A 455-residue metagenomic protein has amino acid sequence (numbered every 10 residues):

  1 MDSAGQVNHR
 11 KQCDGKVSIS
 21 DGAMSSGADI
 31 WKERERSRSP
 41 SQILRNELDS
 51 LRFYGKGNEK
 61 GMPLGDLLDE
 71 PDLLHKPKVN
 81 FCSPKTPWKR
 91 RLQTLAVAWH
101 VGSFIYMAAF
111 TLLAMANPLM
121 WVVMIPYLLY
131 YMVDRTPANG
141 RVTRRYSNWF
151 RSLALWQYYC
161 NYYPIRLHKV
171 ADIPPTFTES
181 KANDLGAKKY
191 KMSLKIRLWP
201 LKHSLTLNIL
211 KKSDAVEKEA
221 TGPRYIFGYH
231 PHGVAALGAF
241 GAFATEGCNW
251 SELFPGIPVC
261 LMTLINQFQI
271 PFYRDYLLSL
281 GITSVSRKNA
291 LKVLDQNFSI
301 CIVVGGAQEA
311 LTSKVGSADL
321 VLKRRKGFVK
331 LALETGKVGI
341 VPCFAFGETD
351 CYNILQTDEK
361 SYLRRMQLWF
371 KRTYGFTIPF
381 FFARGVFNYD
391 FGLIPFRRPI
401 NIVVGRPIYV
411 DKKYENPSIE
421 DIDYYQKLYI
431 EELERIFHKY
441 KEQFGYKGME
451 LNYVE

Functional and structural regions predicted by a protein language model:
D2-H75, S180, K292-E455: Non-catalytic C-terminal accessory region of glycerolipid acyltransferases and related lyso-lipid remodeling enzymes
L48, R52-W88, W149, Y163-T176: Signal-peptide-cleavage-adjacent N-terminal segments of secreted and extracellular proteins
K78-Y130: Alpha-helical bilayer-embedded segments of polytopic membrane proteins, i.e., transmembrane/intramembrane helices
A114-S152, Q157, N161, H168-T176 (+5 more regions): Hydrophobic transmembrane helical bundles of multi-pass organellar membrane proteins
A116, S147-R151, L155, K195-N208 (+2 more regions): Alpha-helical membrane-targeting segments
V122-A154, E219-Q296, G306-R324, D350 (+1 more regions): Catalytic core of membrane glycerolipid acyltransferases/transacylases, capturing the structured, soluble-facing
M132-P223: N-terminal signal-anchor transmembrane helix
W156-Y162, W250-F254, P395: Short, conserved catalytic or adaptor-binding loops enriched in Gly and charged residues
